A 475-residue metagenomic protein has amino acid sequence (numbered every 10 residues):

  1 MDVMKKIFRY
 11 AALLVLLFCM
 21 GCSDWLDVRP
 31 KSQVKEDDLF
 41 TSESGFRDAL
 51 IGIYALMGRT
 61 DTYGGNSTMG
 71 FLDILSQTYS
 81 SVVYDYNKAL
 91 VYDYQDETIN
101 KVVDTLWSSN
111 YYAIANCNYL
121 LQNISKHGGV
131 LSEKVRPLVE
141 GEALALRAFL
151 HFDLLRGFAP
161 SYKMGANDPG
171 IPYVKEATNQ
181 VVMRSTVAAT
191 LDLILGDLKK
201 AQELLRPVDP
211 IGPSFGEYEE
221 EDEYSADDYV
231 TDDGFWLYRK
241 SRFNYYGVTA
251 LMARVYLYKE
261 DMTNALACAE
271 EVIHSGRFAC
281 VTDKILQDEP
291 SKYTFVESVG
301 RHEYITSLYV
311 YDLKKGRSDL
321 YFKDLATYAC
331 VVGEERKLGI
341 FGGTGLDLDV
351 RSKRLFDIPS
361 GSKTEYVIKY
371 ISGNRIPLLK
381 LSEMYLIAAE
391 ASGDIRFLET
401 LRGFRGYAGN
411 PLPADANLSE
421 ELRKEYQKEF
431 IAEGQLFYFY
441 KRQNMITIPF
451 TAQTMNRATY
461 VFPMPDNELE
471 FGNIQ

Functional and structural regions predicted by a protein language model:
M1-P30: Bacterial Sec-dependent N-terminal signal peptides
C22-G70, V310, I448-Q475: Membrane-proximal, proline-rich intrinsically disordered regions
D48, P207, F215, E219-Y229 (+7 more regions): Hydrophobic-face positions in mid-chain alpha helices that act as interaction patches
L50, I114-C117, L191, L198 (+3 more regions): Inward-facing hydrophobic residues that define packing positions of alpha-helical scaffold repeats
Y86-F158, Q180-A188, L204-L205, D261 (+3 more regions): Conserved, well-structured interaction surfaces
L193, N264, G393-F397: Alpha-helical positions within canonical tetratricopeptide repeat
